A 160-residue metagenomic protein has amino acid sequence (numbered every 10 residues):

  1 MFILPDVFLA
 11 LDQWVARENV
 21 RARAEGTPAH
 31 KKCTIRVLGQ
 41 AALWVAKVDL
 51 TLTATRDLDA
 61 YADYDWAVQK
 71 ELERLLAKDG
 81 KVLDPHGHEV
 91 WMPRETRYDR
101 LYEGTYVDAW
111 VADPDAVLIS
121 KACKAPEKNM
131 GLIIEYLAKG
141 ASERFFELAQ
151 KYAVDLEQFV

Functional and structural regions predicted by a protein language model:
M1-V160: Compositionally biased terminal segments of proteins
